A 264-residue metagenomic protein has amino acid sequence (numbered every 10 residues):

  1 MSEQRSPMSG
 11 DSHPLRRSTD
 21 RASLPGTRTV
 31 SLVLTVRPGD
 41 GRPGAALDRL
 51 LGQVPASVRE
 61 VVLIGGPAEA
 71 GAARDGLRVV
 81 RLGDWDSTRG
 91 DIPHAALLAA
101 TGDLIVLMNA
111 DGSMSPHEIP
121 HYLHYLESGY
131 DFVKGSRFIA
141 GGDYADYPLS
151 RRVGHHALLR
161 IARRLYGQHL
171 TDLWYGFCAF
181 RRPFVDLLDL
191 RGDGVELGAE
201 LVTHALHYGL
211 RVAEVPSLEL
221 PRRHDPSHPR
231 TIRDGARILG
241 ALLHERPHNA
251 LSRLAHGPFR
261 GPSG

Functional and structural regions predicted by a protein language model:
M1-G52, G65-G66, G167, L190-G264: Hydrophobic helical membrane-anchoring modules
L50-R81: Acidic donor-binding segment of Leloir-type glycosyltransferases
G66, M108-A110: Active-site acidic Asp-centered loop
W85-A99, P116-V195, R222-P229, L239: Acceptor/aglycone-binding surface of glycosyltransferases and processive sugar-polymer synthases
I105: Short aromatic/hydrophobic "clamp" motif used to bind/position activated sugar donors
G112-M114: Acidic metal-phosphate-binding loop of nucleotide-sugar-dependent transferases
